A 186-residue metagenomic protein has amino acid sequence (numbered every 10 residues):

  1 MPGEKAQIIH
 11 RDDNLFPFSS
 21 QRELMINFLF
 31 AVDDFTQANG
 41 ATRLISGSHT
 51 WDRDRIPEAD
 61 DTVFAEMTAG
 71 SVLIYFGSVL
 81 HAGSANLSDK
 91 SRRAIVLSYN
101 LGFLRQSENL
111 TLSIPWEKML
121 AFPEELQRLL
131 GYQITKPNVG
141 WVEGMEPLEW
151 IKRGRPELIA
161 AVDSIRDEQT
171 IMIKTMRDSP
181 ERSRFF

Functional and structural regions predicted by a protein language model:
M1: Short, solvent-exposed turn/loop segments enriched in Gly/Ser/Thr/Pro and often Arg
E4-E66, L104-I114: Catalytic core of non-heme Fe(II) oxygenases with the double-stranded beta-helix
R55-I74, V79, S84-F186: Conserved double-stranded beta-helix
